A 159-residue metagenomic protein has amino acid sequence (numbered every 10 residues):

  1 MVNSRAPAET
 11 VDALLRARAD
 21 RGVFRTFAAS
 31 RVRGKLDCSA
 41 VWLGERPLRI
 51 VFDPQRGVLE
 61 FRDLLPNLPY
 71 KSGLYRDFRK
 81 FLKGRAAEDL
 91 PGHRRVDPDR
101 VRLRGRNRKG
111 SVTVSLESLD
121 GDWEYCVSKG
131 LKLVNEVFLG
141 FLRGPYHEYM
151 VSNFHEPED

Functional and structural regions predicted by a protein language model:
M1-V58: Charge-rich, low-complexity N-terminal segments
R56-F61, R108-D120: Glycine-rich, often proline-containing surface loops adjacent to acidic residues and nearby aromatics that form
D63-T113: Short, internal acidic amphipathic alpha-helical interface segments that mediate docking to partner proteins
N67, S118-D122, F141: Beta-strand elements of well-folded, non-transmembrane domains
L119-K132, V151: A short acidic/glycine-rich loop-to-helix N-cap element
G130-F141: Short amphipathic C-terminal alpha-helix that caps PH/PH-like domains
H147-D159: Short, highly charged C-terminal tails/helix-capping segments
